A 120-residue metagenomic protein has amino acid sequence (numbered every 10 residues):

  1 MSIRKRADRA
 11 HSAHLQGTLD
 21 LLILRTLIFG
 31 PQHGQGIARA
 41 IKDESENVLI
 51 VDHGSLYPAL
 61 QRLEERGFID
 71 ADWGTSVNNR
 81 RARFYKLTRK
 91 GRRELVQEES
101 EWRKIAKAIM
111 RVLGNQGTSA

Functional and structural regions predicted by a protein language model:
M1-S12: Short, Lys/Arg-enriched N-terminal segment that forms or immediately precedes the first helix of a structured domain
H11-S55: N-terminal helix-turn-helix DNA-binding core of bacterial DNA-binding proteins
S12-A13, L60, S119-A120: Short, contiguous hydrophobic alpha-helices characteristic of membrane insertion segments
T18, L22, A82, K86 (+1 more regions): Amphipathic alpha-helical recognition patches that constitute DNA-binding helices
L56-L63: Basic amphipathic alpha-helical segments that dock to polyanions
E64-R81, K86: Beta-hairpin "wing" of winged helix-turn-helix
L87-G91: Accessory beta->alpha helical hairpin/"wing" motif in late/C-terminal subdomains of nucleic-acid enzymes
R92-A120: Amphipathic alpha-helical dimerization/coiled-coil segments that flank or bridge DNA-binding/regulatory modules
